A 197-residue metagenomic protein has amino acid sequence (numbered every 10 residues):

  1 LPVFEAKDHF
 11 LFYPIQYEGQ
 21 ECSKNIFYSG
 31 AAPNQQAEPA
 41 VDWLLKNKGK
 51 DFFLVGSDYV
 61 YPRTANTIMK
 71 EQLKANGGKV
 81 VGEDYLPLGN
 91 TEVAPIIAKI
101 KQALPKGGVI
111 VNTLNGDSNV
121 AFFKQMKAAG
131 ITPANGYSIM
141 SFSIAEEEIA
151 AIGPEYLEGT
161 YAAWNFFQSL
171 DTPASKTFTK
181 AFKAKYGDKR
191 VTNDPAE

Functional and structural regions predicted by a protein language model:
L1, F12-P14, D51-G56, K106-G116 (+3 more regions): Periplasmic-binding protein-like
L1-Y13, G19-E21, M126-N135, E155 (+1 more regions): Extracytoplasmic "Venus flytrap"/periplasmic binding protein-like
E5, L45, A98-K101, A150 (+1 more regions): Alpha-helix boundary recognition
D8-H9, G78, D188: Short glycine/serine/threonine/alanine-rich loop segments
Y13-P14, G30-A31, W164: Pocket-edge structural micro-motifs
E18-G19, K24-A129, S169-T177: Extracellular/periplasmic Venus flytrap/periplasmic-binding protein
M126-E197: Extracellular/periplasmic periplasmic-binding protein-like sensory domains
